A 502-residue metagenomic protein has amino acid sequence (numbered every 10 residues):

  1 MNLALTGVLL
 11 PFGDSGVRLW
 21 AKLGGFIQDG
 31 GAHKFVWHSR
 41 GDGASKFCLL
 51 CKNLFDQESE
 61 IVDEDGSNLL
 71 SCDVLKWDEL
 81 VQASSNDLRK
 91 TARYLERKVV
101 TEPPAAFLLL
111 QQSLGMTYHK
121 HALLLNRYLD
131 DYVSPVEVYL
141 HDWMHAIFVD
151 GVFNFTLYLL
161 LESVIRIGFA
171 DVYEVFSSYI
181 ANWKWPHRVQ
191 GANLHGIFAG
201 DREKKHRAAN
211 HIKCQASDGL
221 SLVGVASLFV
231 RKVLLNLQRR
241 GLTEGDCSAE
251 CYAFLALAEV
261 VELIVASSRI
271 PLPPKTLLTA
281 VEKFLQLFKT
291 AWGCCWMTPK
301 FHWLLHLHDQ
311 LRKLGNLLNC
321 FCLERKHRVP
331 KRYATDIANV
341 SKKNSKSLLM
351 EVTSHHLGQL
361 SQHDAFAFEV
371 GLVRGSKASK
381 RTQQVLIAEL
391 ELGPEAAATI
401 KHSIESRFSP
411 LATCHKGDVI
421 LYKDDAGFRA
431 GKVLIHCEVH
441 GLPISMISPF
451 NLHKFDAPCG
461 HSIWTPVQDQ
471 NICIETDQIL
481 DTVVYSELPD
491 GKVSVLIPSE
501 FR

Functional and structural regions predicted by a protein language model:
N2-K232: Charged (Asp/Glu and Lys/Arg) segments that form or flank catalytic channels of large polymer- and nucleotide-handling
S178, N182-R502: Terminal interaction-prone segments of large eukaryotic proteins
